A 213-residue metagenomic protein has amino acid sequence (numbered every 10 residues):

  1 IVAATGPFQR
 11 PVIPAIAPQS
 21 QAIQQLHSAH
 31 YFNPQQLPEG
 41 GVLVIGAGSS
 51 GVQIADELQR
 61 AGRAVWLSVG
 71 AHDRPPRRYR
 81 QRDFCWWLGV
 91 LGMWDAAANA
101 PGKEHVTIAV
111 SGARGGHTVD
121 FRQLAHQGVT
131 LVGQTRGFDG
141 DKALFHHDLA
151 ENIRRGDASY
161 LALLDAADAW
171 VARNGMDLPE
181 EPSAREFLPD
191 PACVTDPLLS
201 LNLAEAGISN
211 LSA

Functional and structural regions predicted by a protein language model:
I1-A213: Flavin (primarily FAD) cofactor-binding/catalytic cores of flavoenzymes
